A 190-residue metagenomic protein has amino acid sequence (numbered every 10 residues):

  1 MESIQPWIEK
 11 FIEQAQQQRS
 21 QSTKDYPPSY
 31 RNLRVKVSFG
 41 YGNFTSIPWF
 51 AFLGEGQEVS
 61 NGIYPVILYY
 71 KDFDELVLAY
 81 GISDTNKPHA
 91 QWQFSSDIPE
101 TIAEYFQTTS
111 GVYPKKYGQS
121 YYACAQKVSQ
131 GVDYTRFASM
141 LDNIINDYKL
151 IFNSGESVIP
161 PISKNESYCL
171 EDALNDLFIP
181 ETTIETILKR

Functional and structural regions predicted by a protein language model:
M1-Y26: N-terminal "first-domain core" detector
Q5, E9, K115-L177: Long, solvent-exposed, polar/charged low-complexity segments
Q17-R34, E104-Y121, S154-Y168: Short glycine-rich, low-complexity/disordered patches
R34-L68: Amphipathic, interaction-prone secondary-structure segments
W49-A51, Y64-L68, E75-A79, Y121-A125: Ordered hydrophobic segments in well-structured contexts
Y70-S120: Compact, glycine/acidic-enriched structural inserts
A173-R190: Short, intrinsically disordered, charge-balanced linker/junction segments flanking boundaries in proteins
